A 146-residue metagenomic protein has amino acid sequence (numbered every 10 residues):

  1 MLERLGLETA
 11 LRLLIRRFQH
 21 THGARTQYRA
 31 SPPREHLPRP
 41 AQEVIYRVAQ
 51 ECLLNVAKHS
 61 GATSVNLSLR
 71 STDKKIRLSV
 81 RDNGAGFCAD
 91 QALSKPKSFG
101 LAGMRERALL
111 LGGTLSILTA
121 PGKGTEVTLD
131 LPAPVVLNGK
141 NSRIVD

Functional and structural regions predicted by a protein language model:
M1-D146: Coiled-coil dimerization/phosphotransfer module
